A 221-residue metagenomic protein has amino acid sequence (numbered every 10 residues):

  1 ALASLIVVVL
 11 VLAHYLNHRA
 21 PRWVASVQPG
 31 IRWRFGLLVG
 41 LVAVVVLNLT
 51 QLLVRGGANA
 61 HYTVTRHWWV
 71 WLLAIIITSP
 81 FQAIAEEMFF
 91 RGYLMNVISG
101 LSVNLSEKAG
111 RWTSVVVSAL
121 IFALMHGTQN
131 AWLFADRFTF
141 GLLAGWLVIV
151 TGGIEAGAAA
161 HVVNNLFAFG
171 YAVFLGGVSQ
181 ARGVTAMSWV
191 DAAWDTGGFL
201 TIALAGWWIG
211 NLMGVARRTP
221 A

Functional and structural regions predicted by a protein language model:
A1-V11: Alpha-helical transmembrane segments in multi-pass membrane proteins
L2, H67-W68, F134-A135: Short helix-capping and inter-helix turn/linker motifs at the boundaries of alpha-helical repeat units
A3-S4, V45, V163-A168: Membrane-embedded alpha-helical segments of transport systems, primarily multispan ion/solute transporters
V11-A25, A58-V64, A135-T151: Hydrophobic alpha-helical transmembrane segments
N17-P21, V54-A58, F90, G214-R218: Perimembrane helix-loop junctions in membrane proteins
P21-A85, M95-L105: Juxtamembrane helix-loop-helix connectors linking adjacent transmembrane helices in multi-pass membrane enzymes
L72-A221: Transmembrane helix-loop-helix hairpins at the membrane interface of multi-pass integral membrane proteins
